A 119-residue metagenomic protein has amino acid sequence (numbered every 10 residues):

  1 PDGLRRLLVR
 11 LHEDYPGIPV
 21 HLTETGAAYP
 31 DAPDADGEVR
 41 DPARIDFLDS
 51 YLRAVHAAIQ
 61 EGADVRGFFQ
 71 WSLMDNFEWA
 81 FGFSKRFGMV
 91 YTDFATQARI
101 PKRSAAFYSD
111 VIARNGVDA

Functional and structural regions predicted by a protein language model:
P1-A119: Non-catalytic scaffold segments within catalytic domains of secreted glycoside hydrolases
